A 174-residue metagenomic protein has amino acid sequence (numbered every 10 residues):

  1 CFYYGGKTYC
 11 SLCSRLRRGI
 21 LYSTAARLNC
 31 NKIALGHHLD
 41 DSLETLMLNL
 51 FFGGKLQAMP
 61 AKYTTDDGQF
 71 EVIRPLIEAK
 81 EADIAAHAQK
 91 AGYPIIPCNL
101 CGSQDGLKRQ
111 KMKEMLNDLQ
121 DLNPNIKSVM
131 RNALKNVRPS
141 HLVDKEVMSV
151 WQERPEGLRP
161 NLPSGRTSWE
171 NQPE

Functional and structural regions predicted by a protein language model:
C1-Y4, Q104: A conserved beta-strand->alpha-helix junction
G5-D83, M130, V147, W151: Active-site adenylate/phosphate-handling loop in enzymes that bind or generate adenylated species
R15-R18, Y63-G68, N136-E174: AMP-forming adenylation/ATP pyrophosphatase catalytic core
H38-D40, K80-N132: Mid-to-C-terminal catalytic subdomains of enzymes that bind/position adenosyl phosphate moieties or nucleic-acid
G53-G54, E114-D118, L158-R159: Short alpha-helix boundary/capping motifs
